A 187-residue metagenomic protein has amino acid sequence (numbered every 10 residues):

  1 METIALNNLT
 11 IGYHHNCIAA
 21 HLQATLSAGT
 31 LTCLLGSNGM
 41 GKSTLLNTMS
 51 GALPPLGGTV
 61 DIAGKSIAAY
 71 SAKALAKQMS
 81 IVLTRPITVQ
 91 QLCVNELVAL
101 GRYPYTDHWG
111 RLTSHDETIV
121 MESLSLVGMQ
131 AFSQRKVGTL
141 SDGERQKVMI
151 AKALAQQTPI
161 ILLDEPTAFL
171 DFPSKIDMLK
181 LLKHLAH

Functional and structural regions predicted by a protein language model:
I4-L6, A19-H21: Conserved structural motif at the start of ABC-family nucleotide-binding domains
L35-S37: The feature captures the beta-strand-to-loop junction immediately N-terminal to the Walker
S50: Helix-to-loop junction immediately C-terminal to a conserved catalytic motif
G58-S66, L75: Conserved ABC transporter NBD signature motif
A99, S114-F132, Q157: Conserved ABC ATPase "signature" region
R111, K136-L140, E144: Conserved ABC ATPase signature
I161-E165, L170: Catalytic Walker B motif of ABC-type/P-loop ATPase nucleotide-binding domains
